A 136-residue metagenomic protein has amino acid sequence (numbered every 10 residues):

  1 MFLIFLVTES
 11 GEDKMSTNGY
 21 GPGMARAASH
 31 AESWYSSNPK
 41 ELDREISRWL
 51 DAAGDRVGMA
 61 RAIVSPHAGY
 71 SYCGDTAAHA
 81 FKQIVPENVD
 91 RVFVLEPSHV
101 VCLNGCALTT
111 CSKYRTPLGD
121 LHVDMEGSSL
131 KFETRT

Functional and structural regions predicted by a protein language model:
M1-I4, K113: Intrinsic disorder/low-structure terminal segments
L3-T17: Bacterial Sec-dependent signal peptides at the C-terminal "C-region" and cleavage site
N18-T136: Active-site histidine-anchored catalytic micro-motif
